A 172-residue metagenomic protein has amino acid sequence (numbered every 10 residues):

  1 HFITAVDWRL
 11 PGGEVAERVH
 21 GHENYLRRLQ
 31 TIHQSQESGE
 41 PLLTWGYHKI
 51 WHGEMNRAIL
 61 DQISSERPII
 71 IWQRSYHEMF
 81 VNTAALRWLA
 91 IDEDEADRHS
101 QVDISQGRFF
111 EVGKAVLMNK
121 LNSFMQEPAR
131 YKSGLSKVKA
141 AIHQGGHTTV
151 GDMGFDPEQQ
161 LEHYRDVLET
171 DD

Functional and structural regions predicted by a protein language model:
H1-D171: Divalent metal-binding segments
